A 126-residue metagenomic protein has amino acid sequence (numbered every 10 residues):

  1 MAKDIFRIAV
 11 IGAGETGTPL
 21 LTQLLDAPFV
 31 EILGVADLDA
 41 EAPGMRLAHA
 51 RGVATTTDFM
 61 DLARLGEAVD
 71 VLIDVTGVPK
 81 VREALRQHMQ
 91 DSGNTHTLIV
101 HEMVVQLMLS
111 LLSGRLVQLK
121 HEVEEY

Functional and structural regions predicted by a protein language model:
M1-I5, M60: A short, basic/flexible loop-to-alpha-helix module at the beginning of a structural domain
D4-T22: Glycine-rich adenosine-cofactor-binding loop
R7, E31-G34, V69-L72: Short active-site oxyanion
A13, L33, D37, D74: Glycine- and other small-residue-rich loops at beta-strand/loop junctions that grip anionic moieties
A27-R51: NAD(P)-binding Rossmann-fold cofactor-contacting core
G44, P79-Y126: Rossmann-fold NAD(P)-binding glycine/threonine-rich loop
A54-L62, I99: Short acidic-hydrophobic, aromatic-tinged amphipathic segments that line or gate anion-handling sites
D61-A84, H96: Rossmann-like NAD(P)-binding element
